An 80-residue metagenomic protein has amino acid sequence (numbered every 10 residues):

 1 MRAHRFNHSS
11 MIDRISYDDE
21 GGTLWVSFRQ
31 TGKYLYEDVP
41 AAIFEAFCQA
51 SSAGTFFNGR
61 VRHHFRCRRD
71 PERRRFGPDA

Functional and structural regions predicted by a protein language model:
R2-A80: Acidic/histidine-enriched, beta-strand-rich ligand/metal-binding domains
